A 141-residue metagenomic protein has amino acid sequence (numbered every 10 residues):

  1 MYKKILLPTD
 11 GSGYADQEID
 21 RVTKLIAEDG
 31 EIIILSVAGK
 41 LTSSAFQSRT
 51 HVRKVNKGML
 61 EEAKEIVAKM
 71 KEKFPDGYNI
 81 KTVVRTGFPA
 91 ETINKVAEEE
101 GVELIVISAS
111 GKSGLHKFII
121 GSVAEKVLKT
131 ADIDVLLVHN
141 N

Functional and structural regions predicted by a protein language model:
K3-H51: Small/aliphatic-rich secondary-structure junction motif
D20, A68, E72, E125: Active-site phosphate/pyrophosphate- and oxyanion-stabilizing loops and adjacent acidic/basic residues in soluble
I26-A27, P75, D132: Short conserved AdoMet
I33-L35, K81-R85, L136: General small-molecule cofactor/ligand-binding pocket signal
V52-E65: A short acidic, glycine-rich active-site loop that binds or catalyzes chemistry on phosphate/adenosine moieties
E72-I105: Structural beta-alpha unit
E98-N141: Gly/Ser-rich helix-loop-strand patches that form or flank binding pockets for ribonucleotide-derived cofactors
